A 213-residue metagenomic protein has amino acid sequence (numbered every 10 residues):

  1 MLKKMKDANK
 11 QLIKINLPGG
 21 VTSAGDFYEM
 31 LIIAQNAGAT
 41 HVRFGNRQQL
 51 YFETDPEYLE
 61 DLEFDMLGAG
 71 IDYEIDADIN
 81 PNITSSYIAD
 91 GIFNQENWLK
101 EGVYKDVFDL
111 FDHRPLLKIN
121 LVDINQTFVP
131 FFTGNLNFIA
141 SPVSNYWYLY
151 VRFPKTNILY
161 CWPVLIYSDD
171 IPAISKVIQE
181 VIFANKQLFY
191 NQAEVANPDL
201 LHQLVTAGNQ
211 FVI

Functional and structural regions predicted by a protein language model:
M1-I213: Peripheral terminal and linker regions in Fe-S/redox and tRNA-modifying enzymes
